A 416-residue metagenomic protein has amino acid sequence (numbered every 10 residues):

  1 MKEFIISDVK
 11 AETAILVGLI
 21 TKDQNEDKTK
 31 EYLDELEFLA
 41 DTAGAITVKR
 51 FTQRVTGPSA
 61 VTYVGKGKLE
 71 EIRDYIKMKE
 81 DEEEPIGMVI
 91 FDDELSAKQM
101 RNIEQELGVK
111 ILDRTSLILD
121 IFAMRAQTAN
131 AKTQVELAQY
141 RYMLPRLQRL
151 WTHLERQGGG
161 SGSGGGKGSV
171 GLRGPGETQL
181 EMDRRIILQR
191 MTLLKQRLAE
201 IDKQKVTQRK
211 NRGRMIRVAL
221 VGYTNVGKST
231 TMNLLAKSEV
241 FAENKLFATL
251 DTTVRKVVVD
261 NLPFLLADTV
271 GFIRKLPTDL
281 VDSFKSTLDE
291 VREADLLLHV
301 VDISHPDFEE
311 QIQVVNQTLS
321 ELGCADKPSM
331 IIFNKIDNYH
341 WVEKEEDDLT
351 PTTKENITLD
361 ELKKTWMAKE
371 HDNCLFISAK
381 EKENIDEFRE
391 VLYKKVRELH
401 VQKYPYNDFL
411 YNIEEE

Functional and structural regions predicted by a protein language model:
M1-L119: N-terminal accessory targeting/assembly segments
M1-L16, E37, Q148-V226, M232 (+2 more regions): C-terminal-of-GTPase-core extension/linker across diverse P-loop GTPases
K2, D202-K205, R209-I216, L234-L265 (+4 more regions): Switch I (effector-binding) loop of TRAFAC-class P-loop GTPase G-domains
K2-I6, K30-D34, G57-K77, D251-T252 (+2 more regions): Switch II of P-loop NTPase G domains
D8-V9, K77-E84, K256-D260, L265 (+4 more regions): Conserved catalytic network of the ASCE P-loop NTPase/AAA+ motor domain
I20-N25, V55-T62, I90, E94-A97 (+5 more regions): Conserved Switch II/interswitch segment of TRAFAC-class P-loop GTPases
T115-L119, L246-F247, K380: Short, acidic/turn-prone active-site loops that include or flank metal/cofactor- and phosphate-binding residues
L117-A138: Short alpha-helix plus adjacent loop in nuclease-associated cores
